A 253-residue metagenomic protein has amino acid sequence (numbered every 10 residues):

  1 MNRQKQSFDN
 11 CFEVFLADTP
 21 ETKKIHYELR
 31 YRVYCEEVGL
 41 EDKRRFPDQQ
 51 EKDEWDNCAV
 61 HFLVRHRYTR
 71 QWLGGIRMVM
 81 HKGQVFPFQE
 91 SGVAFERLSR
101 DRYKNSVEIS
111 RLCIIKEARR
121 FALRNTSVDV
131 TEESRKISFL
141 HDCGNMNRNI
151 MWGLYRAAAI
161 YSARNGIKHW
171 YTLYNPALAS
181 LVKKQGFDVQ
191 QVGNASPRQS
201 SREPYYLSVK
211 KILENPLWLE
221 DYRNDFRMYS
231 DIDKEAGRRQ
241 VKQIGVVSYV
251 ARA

Functional and structural regions predicted by a protein language model:
N2-Q50, H61-L63, W72: Short amphipathic alpha-helix that is part of the acyltransferase structural core
C11-F15, K24-E28, H141-N145, Y155-A157 (+1 more regions): Short acidic/polar alpha-helix capping motifs at helix-coil junctions
T19, R67, H81, E117 (+1 more regions): Generic structural motif
T22, E36, H66-R70, I160-H169: Secondary-structure boundary elements
R44-D101, V107-I114: Conserved donor-binding loop and adjoining core beta-sheet/short helix segment in diverse acyl/aminoacyl transferases
G83-V189, G193-S208: Acyl-donor binding region in acyl/amide transferases
D188-G245: Accessory, usually C-terminal, subdomains that scaffold auxiliary metal cofactors
V247-A253: Charge-patterned, long linear interaction tracts outside catalytic cores
